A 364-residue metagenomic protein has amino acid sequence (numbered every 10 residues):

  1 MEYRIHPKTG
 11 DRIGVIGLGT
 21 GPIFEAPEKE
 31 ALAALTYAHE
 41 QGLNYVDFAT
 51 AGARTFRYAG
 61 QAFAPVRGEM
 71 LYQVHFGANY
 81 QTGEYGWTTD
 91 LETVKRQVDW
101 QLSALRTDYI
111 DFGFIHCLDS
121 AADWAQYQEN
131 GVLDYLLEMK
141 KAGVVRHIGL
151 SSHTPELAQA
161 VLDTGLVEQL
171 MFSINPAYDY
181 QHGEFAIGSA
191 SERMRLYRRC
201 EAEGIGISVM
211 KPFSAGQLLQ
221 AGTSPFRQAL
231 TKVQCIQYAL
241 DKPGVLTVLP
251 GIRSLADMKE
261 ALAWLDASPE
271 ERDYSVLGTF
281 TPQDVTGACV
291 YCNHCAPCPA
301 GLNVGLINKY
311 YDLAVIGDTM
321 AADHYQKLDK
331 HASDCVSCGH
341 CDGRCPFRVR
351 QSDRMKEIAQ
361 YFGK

Functional and structural regions predicted by a protein language model:
M1-F76, K141: N-terminal binding-site loop/beta-alpha segment at the start of enzyme catalytic domains that lines or forms
H6, L18, V46, A59 (+10 more regions): Conserved, mostly hydrophobic/aromatic
G17-E30, F76-K95, A121-A125, Q220-A229: Active-site mouth loops of central-metabolism enzymes
G21-I23, A49-A51, H75-N79, I115-L118 (+4 more regions): Active-site beta-loop-alpha junctions enriched in small/polar residues
K29, E40, G86-S208: Glycine/proline-rich, positively charged, aromatic-decorated active-site loop/lid region on the catalytic face
H39, L43-N44, S191, R195-K364: Structured C-terminal cap/extension of enzyme domains
R54-A59, P155-Q159, M258: Short, well-ordered alpha-helical microsegments
E69-Q73, L166-N175, P269-S275: Short hydrophobic/aromatic-enriched beta-strand-loop microsegments
